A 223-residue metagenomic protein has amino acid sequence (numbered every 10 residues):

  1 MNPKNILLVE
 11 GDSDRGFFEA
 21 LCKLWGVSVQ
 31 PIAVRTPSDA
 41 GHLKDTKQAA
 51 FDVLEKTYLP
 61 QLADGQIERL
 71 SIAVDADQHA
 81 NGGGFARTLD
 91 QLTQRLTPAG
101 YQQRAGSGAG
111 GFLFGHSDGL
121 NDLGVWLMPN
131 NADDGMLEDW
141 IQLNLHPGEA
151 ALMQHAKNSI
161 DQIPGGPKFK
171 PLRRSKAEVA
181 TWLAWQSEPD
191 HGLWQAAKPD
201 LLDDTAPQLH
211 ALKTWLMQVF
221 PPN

Functional and structural regions predicted by a protein language model:
N2, E19, K23-T36, L54-N223: C-terminal accessory helical subdomains adjacent to catalytic cores in phosphodiester- and nucleotide-handling enzymes
L7-E10: Short hydrophobic beta-strand that contains or immediately precedes a catalytic carboxylate
D12-S13, A132: Short beta->alpha linker loops
D14-F18: Short N-terminal binding/cap micro-motifs at the start of the first secondary-structure element
G41-A50: Conserved helicase/translocase motor-coupling segment
